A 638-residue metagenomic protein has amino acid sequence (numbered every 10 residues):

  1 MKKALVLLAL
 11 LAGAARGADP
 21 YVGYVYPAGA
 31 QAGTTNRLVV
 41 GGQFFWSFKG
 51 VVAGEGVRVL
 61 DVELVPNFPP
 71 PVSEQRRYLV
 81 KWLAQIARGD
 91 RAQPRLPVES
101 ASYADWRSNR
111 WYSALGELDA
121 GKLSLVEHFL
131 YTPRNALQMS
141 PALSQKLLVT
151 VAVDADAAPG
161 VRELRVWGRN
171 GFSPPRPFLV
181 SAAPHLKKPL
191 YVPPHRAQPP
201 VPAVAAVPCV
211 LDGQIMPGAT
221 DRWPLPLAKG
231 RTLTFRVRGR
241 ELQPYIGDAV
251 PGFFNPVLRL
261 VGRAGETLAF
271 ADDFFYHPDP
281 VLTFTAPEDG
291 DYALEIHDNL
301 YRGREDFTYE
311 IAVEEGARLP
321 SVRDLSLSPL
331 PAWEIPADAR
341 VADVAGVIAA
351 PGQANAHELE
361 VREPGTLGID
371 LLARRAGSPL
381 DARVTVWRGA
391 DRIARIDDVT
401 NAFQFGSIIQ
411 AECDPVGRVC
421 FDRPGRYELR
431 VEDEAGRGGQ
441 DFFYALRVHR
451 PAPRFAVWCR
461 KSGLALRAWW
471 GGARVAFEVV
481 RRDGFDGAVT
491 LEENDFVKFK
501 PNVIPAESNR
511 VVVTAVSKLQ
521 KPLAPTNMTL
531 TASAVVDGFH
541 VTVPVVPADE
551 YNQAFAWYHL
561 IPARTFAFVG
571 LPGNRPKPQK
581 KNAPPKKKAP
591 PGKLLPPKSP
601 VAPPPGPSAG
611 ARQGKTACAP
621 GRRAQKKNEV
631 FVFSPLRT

Functional and structural regions predicted by a protein language model:
A4-G13: Sec-dependent N-terminal signal peptides
A18-A87, S102-S113, E117, R169-G171 (+5 more regions): Acidic, Ser/Thr/Pro-rich low-complexity intrinsically disordered segments
T132, S140-V149, H277-P280, I409-P415 (+1 more regions): Aromatic sugar-binding surface patches on proteins that engage polysaccharides or sugar-phosphate polymers
L137-M139, L147-D156, V180, T283-A286 (+2 more regions): Short, hydrophobic beta-strand segments
V149-A157, W469, F477-R481, K500-I504 (+1 more regions): Extracellular/luminal low-complexity segments enriched in Ser/Thr/Pro
D156-E163, G303-D306, G438-D441, L519-T529: Short glycine/proline/serine/threonine-rich loop/turn segments at secondary-structure transition edges
R176-A206, A312-R340: Predominantly extracellular/luminal regions of secreted and cell-surface proteins, especially disulfide-bonded
V601-G621, V630-T638: Intrinsic, low-complexity polybasic segments
